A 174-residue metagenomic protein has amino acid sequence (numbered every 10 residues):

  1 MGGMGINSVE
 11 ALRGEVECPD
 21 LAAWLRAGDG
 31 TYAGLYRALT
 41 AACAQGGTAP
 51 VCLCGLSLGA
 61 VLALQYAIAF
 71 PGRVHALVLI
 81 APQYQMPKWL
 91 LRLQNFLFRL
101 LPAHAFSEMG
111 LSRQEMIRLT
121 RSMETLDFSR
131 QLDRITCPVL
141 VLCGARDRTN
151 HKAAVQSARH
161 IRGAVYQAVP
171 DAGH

Functional and structural regions predicted by a protein language model:
M1-E10: The serine-hydrolase catalytic nucleophile loop
E10-C52: Active-site loop/oxyanion-hole signature of alpha/beta-hydrolase fold enzymes
G55-A63: Gly/Ala-rich beta-loop-alpha elbow adjacent to hydrolase catalytic centers
L64, I68-A69, A76-H104: Flexible "cap/lid" loop of the alpha/beta hydrolase fold
H104-R130, R146: Hydrophobic, aromatic-rich cap/lid helix
R134-I135, V141-C143: Short beta-strand/loop motif that positions the catalytic acidic residue of the alpha/beta-hydrolase fold
R148-A154: Conserved alpha/beta-hydrolase "acid-adjacent" motif
A154-H174: Catalytic histidine neighborhood in serine/cysteine hydrolases with alpha/beta-hydrolase-type architecture
